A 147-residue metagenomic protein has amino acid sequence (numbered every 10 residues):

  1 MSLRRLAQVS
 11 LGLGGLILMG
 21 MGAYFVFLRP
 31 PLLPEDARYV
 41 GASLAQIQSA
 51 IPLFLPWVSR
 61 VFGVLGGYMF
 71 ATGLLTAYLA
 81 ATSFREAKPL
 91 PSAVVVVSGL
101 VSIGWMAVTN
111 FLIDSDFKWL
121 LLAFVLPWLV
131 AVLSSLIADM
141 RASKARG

Functional and structural regions predicted by a protein language model:
R4-M19: Alpha-helical transmembrane segments and their helix-start/interface "positive-inside/aromatic belt" motifs in integral
L16-F62: Hydrophobic transmembrane helix segments
L33-A37, A142-G147: Short, Lys/Arg-enriched, Gly/Pro-containing loop segments at transmembrane-helix junctions of multi-pass membrane
G73-P91: Juxtamembrane helix-break-helix junctions at the cytosolic face of small multi-pass alpha-helical membrane proteins
L75-L79, L100-T109: Hydrophobic, membrane-inserted alpha-helices
G104-A123: Membrane-helix boundary connector in multi-pass membrane proteins
W128-R146: Membrane-water interface at the C-terminal end of transmembrane alpha helices
